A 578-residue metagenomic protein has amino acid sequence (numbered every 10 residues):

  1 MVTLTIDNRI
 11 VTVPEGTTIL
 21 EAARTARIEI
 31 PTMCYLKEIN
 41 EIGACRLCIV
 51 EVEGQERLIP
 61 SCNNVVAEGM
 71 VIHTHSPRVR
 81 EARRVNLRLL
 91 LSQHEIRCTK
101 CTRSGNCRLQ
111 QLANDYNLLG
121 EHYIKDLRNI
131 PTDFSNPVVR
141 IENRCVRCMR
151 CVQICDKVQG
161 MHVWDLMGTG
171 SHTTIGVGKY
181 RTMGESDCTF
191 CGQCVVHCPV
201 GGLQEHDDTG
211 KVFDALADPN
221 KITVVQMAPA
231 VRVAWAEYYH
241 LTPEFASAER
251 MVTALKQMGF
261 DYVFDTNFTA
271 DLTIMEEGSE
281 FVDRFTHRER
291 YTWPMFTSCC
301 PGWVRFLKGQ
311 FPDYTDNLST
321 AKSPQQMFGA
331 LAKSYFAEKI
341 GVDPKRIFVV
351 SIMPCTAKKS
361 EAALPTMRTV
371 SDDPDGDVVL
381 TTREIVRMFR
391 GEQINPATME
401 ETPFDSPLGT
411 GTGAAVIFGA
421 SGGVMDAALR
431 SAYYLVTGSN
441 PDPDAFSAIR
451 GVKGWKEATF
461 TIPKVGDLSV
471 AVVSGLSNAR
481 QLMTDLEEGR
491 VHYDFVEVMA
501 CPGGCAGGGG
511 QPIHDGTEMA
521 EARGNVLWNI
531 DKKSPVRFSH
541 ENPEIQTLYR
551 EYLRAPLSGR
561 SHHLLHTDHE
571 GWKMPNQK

Functional and structural regions predicted by a protein language model:
M1-L4: Short structural boundary motif marking the start of a folded domain
I6-R9, E53-G54: Short strand-turn-strand beta-turns centered on an Asx-Gly dipeptide
R9-E15: A short N-terminal beta-strand-loop micro-motif at the entrance of redox/enzyme domains
E15-V79, E205-K578: Iron-sulfur-associated redox domains of electron-transfer enzymes in respiratory and anaerobic energy metabolism
R46-F190, L203-I222: Fe-S ferredoxin-like electron-transfer domains and their immediately adjacent linker/connector regions across
C155, C198, S247: Cysteine-centered loop/knuckle micro-motif
Q159, C198, F336-I340: Structural motif corresponding to the C-terminal cap of alpha-helices
G192-D207, K256: Phosphate/diphosphate-binding loops
